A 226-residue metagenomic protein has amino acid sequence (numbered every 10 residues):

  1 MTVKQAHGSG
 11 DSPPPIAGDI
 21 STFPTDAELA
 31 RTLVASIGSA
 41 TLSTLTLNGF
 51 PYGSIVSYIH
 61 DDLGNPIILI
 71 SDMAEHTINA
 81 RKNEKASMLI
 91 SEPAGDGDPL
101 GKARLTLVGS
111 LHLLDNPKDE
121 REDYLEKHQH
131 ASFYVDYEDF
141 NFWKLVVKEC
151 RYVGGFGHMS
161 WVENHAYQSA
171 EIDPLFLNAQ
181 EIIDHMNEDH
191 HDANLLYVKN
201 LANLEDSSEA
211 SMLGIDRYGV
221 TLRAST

Functional and structural regions predicted by a protein language model:
M1-T226: Binding-site signature for planar aromatic cofactors or substrates
